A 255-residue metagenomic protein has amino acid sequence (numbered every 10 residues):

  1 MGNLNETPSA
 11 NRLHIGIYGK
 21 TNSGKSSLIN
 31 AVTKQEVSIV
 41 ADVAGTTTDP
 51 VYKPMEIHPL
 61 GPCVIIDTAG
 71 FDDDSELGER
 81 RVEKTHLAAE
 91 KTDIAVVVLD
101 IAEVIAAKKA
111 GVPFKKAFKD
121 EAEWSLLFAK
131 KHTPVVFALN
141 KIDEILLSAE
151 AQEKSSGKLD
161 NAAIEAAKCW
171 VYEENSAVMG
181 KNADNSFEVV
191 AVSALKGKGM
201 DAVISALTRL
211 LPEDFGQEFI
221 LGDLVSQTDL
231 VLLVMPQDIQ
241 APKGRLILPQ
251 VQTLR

Functional and structural regions predicted by a protein language model:
M1-L13, A138, E144-I145, D214: P-loop NTPase nucleotide-binding/switch module
G2-E79, E83-E90: Conserved G1/Walker A P-loop phosphate-binding module
G16, V97, L230-L232: Conserved beta-strand elements of the Class I
G24, D143-I145, L159, A163 (+3 more regions): Conserved GTPase G-domain signal focused on the G5
D42, D72-L77, V104-A106, G111-K116 (+1 more regions): Short, flexible loop segments at the rims of nucleotide/cofactor-binding pockets, characterized by
G45-T46, G70-D72, I101-I105, K141-L146 (+2 more regions): Conserved nucleotide-binding/hydrolysis micro-motifs of P-loop NTPases
E56-G61, R80-V189, F219-D223, R245-R255: Conserved C-terminal guanine-recognition region of P-loop GTPase G domains, centered on the G4
R209-T228, L232-R255: C-terminal accessory "lid"/substrate-recognition subdomains
